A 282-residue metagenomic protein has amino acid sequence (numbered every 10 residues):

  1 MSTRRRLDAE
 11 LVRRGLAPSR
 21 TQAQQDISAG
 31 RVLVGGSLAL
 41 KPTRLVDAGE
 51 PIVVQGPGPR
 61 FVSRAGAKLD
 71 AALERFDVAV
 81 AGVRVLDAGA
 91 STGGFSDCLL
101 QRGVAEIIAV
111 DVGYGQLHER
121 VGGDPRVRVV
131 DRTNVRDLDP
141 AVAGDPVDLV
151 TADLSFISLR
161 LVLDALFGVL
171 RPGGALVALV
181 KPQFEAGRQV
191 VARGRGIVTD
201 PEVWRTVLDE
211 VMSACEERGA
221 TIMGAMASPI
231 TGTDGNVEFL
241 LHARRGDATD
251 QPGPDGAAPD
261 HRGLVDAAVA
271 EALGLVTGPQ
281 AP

Functional and structural regions predicted by a protein language model:
M1-E50: A basic, amphipathic helix-loop patch mediating RNA/tRNA/ribosome contacts
A81-S91, L99: Conserved class I S-adenosyl-L-methionine
S91-S96, G113: Residues at the N-terminus of the alpha-helix immediately C-terminal to the conserved SAM/SAH-binding loop
C98-E106: Conserved S-adenosyl-L-methionine
A105-L161: S-adenosyl-L-methionine
R160-V177: A short glycine-rich, Lys/Arg-flanked "PGG" loop and its adjoining helix->strand segment in the class I
P182-T199: Short, glycine-/aromatic-enriched active-site segment of Class I SAM-dependent methyltransferases
V237, H242-P282: Flexible, glycine-/basic-rich loop-and-beta segments that form/coincide with the SAM-dependent methyltransferase
